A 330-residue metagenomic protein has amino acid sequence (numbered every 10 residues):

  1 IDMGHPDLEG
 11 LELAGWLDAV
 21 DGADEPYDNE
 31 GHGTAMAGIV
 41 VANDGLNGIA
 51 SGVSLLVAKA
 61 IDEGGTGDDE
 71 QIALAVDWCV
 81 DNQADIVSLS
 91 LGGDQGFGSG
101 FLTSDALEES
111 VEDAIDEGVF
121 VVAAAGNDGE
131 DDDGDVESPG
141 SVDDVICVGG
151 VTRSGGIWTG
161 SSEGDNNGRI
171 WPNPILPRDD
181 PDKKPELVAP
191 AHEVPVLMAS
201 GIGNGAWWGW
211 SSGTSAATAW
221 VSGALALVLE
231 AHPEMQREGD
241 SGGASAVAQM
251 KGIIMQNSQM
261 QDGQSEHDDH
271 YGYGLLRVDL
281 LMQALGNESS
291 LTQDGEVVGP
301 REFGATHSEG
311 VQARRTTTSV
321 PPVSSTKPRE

Functional and structural regions predicted by a protein language model:
I1-G15, A23-E70, N82-D85, D116-G118 (+5 more regions): Subtilisin-like serine protease catalytic core
I1-M3, A19, G45-L46, I61-G65 (+7 more regions): Solvent-exposed loop/turn segments at secondary-structure junctions within structured extracellular/periplasmic domains
G4, H32-M36, D68-A75, T103 (+6 more regions): Stable alpha-helical elements in mature extracytoplasmic
P6, G140-A226, E230, L280: Extracellular S/T/G-rich loop segment that most often corresponds to the catalytic His/Ser-adjacent loop
A37-V40, L56-D62, D135, A191-E266: Hydrolase catalytic cores
N43, A60-D144, S154, D179-D182 (+2 more regions): Substrate-binding/access-modulating region of protease and related hydrolase catalytic domains
G45, D81-D85, D116-F120, E130 (+7 more regions): Generic secondary-structure signature for well-ordered alpha-helical cores
I86-S88, E230-R329: C-terminal subdomain of the subtilisin-like protease fold in secreted/lumenal serine endopeptidases
